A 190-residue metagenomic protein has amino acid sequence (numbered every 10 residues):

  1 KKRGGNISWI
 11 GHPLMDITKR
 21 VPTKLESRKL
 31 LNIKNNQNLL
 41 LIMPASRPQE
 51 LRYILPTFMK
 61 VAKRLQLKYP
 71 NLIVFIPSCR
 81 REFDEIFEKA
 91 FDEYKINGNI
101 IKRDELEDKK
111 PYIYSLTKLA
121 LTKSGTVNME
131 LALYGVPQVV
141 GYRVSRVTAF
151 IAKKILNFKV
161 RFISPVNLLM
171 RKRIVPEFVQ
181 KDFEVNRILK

Functional and structural regions predicted by a protein language model:
K1-K190: Nucleotide-activated sugar donor-binding and catalytic core shared by glycosyltransferases and related lipid-linked
